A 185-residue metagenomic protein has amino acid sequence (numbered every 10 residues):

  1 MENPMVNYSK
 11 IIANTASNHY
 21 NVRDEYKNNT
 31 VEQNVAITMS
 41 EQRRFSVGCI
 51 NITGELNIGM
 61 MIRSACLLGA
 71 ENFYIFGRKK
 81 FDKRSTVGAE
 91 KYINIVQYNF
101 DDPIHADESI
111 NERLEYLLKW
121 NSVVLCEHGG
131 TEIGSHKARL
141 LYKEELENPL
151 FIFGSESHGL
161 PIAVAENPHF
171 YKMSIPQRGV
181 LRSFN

Functional and structural regions predicted by a protein language model:
M1-N185: Post-transcriptional modification and biogenesis factors for structured RNAs of the translation apparatus
